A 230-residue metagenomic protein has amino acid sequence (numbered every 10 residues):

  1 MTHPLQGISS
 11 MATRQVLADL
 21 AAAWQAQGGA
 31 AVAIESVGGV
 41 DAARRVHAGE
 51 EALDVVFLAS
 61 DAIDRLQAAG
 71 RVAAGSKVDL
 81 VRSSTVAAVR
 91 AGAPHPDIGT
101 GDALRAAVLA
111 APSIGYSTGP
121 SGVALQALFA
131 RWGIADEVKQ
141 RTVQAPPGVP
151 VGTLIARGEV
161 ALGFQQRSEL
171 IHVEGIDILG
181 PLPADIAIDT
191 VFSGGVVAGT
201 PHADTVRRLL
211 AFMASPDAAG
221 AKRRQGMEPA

Functional and structural regions predicted by a protein language model:
M1-E35, V40-G49, F57-A69, A74 (+2 more regions): Exported/periplasmic ABC-transporter solute-binding proteins
